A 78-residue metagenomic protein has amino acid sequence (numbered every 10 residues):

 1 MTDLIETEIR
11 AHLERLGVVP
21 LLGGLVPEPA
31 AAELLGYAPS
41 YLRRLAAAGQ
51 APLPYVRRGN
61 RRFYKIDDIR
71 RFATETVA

Functional and structural regions predicted by a protein language model:
M1-G24: A detector for short, charged/polar N-terminal pre-domain segments
M1-T2, T76-A78: Intrinsic low-complexity, intrinsically disordered segments enriched in polar/basic residues
P29, E33-I66, R71, E75-V77: Major-groove DNA-recognition helix of helix-turn-helix-type DNA-binding domains
